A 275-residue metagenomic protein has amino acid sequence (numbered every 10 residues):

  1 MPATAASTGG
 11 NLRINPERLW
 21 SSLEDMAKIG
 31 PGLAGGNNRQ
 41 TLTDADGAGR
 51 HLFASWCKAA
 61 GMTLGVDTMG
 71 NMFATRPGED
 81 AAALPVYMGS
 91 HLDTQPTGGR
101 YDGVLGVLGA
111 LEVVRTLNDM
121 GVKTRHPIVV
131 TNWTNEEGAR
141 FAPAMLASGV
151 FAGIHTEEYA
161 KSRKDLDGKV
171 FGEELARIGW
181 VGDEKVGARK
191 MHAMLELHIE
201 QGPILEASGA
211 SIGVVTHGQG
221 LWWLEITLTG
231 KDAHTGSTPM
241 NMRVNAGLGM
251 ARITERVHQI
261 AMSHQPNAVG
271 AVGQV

Functional and structural regions predicted by a protein language model:
M1-P2: N-terminal export leaders
S7-T43: N-terminal capping segment at the start of a domain
R18, S22-D25, I29, L52 (+2 more regions): Generic non-transmembrane alpha-helical segments
M26, M88, T97-E137, W222-L228 (+1 more regions): Alpha-helical metal-binding/catalytic segments enriched in His/Glu/Asp
G32-P77: A non-catalytic alpha/beta surface segment that caps or lines the substrate-entry region of metallo-dependent hydrolase
D67-M69, Y87, K123-T134, A193 (+1 more regions): Beta-strand segments within the central parallel beta-sheet cores of soluble alpha/beta enzyme folds
T75-G89, H217-G230: Acidic-glycine-rich active-site phosphate/pyrophosphate-binding loop
E136, R140-A142, L146-V275: Midchain, well-structured core segments that form catalytic/ion-binding scaffolds
